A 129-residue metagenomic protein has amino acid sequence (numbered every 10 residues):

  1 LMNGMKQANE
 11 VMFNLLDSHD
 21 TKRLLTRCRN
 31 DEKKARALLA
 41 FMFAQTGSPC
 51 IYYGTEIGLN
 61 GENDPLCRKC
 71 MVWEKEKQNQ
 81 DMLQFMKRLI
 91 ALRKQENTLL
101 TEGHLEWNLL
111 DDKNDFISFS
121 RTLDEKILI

Functional and structural regions predicted by a protein language model:
L1-P49, I57, D111-K113: Alpha-amylase-like alpha-glycosidases and glucanotransferases acting on alpha-linked glucans and related
L1-Q7, D31, F41, N60-R88 (+1 more regions): Active-site-proximal helices and loops of the catalytic beta/alpha 8
S18-K22, I57-L59, Q78, E106 (+1 more regions): Short, solvent-exposed loop/turn segments at secondary-structure junctions
H19, M42, G54, L89 (+1 more regions): Hydrophobic, well-ordered secondary-structure elements that form the walls of internal hydrophobic environments
L24, M71-W73, L99: Short clusters of hydrophobic/aromatic residues that line enzyme substrate/ligand-binding pockets
S48-I51, P65: Short helix/strand-capping turn motifs
F85-G103: Amphipathic alpha-helical
N108-I129: Carbohydrate-binding surface patches
